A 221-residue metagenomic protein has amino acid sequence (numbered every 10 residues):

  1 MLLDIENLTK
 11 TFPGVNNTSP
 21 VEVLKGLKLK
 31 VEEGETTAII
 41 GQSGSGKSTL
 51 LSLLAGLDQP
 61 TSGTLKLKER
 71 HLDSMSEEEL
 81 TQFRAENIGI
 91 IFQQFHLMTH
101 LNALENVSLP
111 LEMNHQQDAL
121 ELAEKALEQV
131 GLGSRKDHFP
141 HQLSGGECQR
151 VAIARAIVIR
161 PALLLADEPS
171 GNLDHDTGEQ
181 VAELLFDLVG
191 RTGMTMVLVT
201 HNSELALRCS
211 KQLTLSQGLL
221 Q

Functional and structural regions predicted by a protein language model:
L2-D4, L8-L215: ABC family nucleotide-binding domain
Q217-Q221: Conserved switch/coupling elements of ABC/ABC-like ATPase nucleotide-binding domains
